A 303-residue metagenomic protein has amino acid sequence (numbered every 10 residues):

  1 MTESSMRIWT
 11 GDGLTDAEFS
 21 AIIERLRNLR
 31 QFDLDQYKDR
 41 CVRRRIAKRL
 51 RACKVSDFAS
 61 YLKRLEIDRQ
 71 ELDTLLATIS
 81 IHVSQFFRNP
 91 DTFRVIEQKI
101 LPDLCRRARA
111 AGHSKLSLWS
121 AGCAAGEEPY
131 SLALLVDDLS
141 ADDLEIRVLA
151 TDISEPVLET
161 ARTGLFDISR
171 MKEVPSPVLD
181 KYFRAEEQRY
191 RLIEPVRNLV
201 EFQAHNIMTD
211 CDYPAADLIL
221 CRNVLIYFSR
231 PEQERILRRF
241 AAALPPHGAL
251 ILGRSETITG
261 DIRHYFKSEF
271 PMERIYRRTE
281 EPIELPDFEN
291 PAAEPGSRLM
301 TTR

Functional and structural regions predicted by a protein language model:
T2-W119: Conserved AdoMet
H113-G126, R147-L149: Conserved class I S-adenosyl-L-methionine
A121, D142-L220, V224-R235, T257-I258 (+1 more regions): Extended basic-aromatic, gly/pro-enriched interface segments that bind polyanionic ligands
A125-A141: Conserved SAM-binding loop of SAM-dependent methyltransferases across substrates and taxa, primarily the Class I
L218, D261-R303: Core SAM-dependent methyltransferase catalytic element
E234-P246: A short glycine-rich, Lys/Arg-flanked "PGG" loop and its adjoining helix->strand segment in the class I
P246-R254: Conserved beta-strand signature within the Rossmann-like core of class I S-adenosyl-L-methionine
